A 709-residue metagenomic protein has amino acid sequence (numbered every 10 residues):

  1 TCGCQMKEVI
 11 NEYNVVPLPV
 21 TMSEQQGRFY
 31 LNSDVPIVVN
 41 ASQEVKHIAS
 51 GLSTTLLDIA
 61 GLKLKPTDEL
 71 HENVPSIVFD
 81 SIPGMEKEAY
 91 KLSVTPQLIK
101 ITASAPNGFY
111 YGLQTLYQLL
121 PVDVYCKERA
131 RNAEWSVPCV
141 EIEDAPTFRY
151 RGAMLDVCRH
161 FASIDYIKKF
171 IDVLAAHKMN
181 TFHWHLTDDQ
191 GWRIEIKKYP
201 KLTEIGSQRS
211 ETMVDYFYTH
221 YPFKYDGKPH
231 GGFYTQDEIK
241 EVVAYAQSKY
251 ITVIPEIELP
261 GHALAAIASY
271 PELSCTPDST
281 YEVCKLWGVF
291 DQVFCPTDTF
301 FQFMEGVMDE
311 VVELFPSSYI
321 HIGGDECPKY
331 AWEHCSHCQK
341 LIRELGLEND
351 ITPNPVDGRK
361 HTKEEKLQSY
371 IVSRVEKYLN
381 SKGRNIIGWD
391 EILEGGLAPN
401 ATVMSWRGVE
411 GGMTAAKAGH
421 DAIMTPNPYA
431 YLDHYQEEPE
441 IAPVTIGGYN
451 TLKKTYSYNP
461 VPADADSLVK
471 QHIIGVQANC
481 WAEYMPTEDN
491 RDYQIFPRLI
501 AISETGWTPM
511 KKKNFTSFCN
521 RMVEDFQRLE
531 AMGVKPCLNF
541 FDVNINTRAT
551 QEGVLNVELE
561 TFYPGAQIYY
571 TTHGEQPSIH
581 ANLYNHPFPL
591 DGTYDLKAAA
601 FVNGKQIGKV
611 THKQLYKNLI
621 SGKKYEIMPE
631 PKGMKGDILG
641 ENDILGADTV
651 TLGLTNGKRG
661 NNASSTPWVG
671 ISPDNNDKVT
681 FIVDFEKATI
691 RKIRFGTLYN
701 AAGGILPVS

Functional and structural regions predicted by a protein language model:
C2-F148, N490, T505-R528, M532: Contiguous, structured surface segment used for ligand recognition
M6, P17, T21, V38-N40 (+3 more regions): Short, compositionally stereotyped local motifs that mark structural "simplifiers"
M85-Y319, C335, R374, Y378 (+1 more regions): Feature activates predominantly on carbohydrate-active enzymes
T102, M154, H185, T252 (+4 more regions): Residues within well-ordered beta-strands of beta-sheet-rich folds
C158, T187-G191, E258-H262, D325-K329 (+4 more regions): Active-site beta-loop-alpha junctions enriched in small/polar residues
A266-P271, V283-K285, F290-P399, W406-T414: Active-site neighborhood of glycoside hydrolase catalytic domains
I386-A401, S405-N556: Flexible, acidic glycine-rich loops studded with aromatic residues
R659-S709: Aromatic, loop-rich ligand-recognition surfaces of beta-strand-rich domains
